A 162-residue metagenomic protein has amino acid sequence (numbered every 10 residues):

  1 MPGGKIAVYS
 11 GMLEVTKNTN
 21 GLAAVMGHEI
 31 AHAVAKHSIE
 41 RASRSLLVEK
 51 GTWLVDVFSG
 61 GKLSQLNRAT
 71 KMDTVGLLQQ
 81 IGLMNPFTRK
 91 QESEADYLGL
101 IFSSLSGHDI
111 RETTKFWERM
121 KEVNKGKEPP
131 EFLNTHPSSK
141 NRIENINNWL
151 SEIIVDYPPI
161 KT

Functional and structural regions predicted by a protein language model:
M1-T162: A Zn2+-metalloprotease active-site environment signal
